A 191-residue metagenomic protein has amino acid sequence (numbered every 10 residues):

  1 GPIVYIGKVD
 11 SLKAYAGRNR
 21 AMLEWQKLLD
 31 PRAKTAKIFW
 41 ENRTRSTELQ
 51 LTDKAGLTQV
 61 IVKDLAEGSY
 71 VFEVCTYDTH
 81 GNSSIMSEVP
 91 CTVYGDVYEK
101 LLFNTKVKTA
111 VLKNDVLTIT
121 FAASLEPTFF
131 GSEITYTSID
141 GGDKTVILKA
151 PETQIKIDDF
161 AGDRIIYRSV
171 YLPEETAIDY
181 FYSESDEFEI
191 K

Functional and structural regions predicted by a protein language model:
G1-R32, N82-T128, T176-K191: Pro/Thr/Ser/Gly-rich low-complexity, intrinsically disordered linker/stalk tracts
A14-Y15, K27-G68, T79, I85 (+2 more regions): Recognizes extended acidic, P/S/T-rich segments that occur within or adjacent to Ig-like beta-sandwich modules
L23, A36, V60, I119 (+1 more regions): A broad, low-specificity signal marking well-ordered, structured residues that form hydrophobic/aromatic
E24-Q26, F39, C75, T120-A122 (+2 more regions): Residue-level recognition of well-ordered beta-strand positions that form the cores of beta-sheet-rich folds across
T58-V93, T153-I190: Beta-strand-rich modules
